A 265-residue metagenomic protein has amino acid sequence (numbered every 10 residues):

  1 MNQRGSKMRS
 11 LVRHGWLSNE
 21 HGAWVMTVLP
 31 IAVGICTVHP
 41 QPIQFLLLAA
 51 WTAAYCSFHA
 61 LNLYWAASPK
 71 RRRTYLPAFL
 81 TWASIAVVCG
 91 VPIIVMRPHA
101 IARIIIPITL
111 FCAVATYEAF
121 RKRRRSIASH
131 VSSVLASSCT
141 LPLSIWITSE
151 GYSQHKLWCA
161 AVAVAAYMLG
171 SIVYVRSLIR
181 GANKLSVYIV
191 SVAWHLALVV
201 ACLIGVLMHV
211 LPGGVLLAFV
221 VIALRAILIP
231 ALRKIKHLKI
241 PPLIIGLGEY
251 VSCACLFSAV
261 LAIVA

Functional and structural regions predicted by a protein language model:
M1-W16: Short, Lys/Arg-rich, polar N-terminal cytosolic tail immediately upstream of the first transmembrane signal-anchor
R9-L11, F58-P69, C112-S126, L169-V187 (+1 more regions): C-terminal ends of transmembrane helices
R13-V38, V134, S138-C139, C253-F257: The first (N-terminal) embedded transmembrane alpha-helix
E20-H21, K70-T81, I105, S126-A136 (+2 more regions): Cytoplasmic-side transmembrane-helix entry/capping segments in multi-pass membrane proteins
A32-L47, G90-R103, C139-A160, A201-V215 (+1 more regions): Helix-coil boundary and interhelical linker segments in multi-pass alpha-helical membrane proteins
S84-P92, H99-A100, I105-I145: Intramembrane alpha-helical segments
H130-G214: Generic multipass alpha-helical transmembrane bundles of integral membrane proteins
N183-A265: C-terminal transmembrane helix-loop-helix hairpin of multi-pass membrane proteins
